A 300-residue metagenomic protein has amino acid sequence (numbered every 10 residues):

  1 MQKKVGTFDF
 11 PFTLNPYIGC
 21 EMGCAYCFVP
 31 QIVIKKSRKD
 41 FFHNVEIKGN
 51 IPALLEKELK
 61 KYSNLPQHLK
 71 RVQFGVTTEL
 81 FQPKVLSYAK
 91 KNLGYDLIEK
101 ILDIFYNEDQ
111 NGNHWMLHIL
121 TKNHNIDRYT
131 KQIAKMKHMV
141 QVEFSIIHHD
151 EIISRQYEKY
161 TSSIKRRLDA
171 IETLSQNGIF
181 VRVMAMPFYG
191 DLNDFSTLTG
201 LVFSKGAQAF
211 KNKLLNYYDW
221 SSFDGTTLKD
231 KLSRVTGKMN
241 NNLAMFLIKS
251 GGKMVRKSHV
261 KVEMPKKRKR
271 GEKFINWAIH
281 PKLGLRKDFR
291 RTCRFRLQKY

Functional and structural regions predicted by a protein language model:
M1-Q141: Conserved Radical SAM active-site core
V72-F74, L117-I119, V142-F144, V181-A185 (+2 more regions): Hydrophobic faces of well-ordered beta-strands that scaffold small-molecule active sites in alpha/beta enzyme cores
F81-V85, E151-Y157: A short acidic, helix-capping loop that chelates divalent metal ions and anchors anionic groups
N92-E99, T161-T173: Glycine-rich S-adenosyl-L-methionine
Y106-D109, A134-K137, L168-G178, I248 (+1 more regions): Surface-exposed amphipathic alpha-helices with a cationic face
H118-L120, H124, P187-T197: Active-site glycine- and acidic-residue-rich loops that bind and position anionic ligands or nucleotide-like cofactors
Y160, T173-N193: Conserved strand-turn element in the central/C-terminal portion of the radical SAM core barrel that lines
D169, D191-Y300: Auxiliary Fe-S-binding modules of radical SAM enzymes
